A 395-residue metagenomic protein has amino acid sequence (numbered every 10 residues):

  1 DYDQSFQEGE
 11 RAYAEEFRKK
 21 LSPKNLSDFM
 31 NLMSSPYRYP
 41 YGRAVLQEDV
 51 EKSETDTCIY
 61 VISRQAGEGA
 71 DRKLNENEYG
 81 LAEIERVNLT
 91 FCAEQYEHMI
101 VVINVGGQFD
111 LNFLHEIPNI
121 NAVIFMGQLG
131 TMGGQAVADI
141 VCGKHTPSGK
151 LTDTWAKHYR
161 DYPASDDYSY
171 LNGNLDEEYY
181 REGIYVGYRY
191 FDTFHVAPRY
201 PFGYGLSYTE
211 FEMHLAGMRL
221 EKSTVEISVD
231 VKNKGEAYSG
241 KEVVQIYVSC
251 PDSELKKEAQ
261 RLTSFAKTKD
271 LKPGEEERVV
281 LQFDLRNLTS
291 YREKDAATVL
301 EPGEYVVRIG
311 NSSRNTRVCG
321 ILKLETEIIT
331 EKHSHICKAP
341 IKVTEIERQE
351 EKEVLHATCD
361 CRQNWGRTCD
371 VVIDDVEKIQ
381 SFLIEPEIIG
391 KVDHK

Functional and structural regions predicted by a protein language model:
D1-K395: C-terminal non-catalytic regions of proteins with extracellular/luminal or membrane-system context
